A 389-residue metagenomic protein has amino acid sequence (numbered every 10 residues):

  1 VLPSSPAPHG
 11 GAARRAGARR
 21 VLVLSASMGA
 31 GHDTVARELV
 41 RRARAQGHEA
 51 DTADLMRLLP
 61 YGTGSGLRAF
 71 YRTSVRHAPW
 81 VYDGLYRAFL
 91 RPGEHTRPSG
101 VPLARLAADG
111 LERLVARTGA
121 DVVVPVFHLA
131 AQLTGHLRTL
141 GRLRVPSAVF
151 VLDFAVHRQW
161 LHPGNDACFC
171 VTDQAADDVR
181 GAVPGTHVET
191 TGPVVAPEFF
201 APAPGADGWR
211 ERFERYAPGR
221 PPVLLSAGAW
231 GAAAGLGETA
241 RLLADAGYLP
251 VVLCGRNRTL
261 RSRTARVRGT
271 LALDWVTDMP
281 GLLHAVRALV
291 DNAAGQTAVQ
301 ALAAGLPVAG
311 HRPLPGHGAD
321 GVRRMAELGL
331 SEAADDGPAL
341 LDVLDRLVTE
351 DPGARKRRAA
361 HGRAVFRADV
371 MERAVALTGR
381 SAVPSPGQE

Functional and structural regions predicted by a protein language model:
E38-R117: Conserved N-terminal ligand/cofactor-binding loop architecture of enzyme catalytic domains
A88, P92-R180, T190: Active-site and donor-binding regions of nucleotide-sugar-utilizing enzymes
D166-A229, G255-T259: A nucleotide-sugar donor-handling region in carbohydrate enzymes
G205-G208, R212-V286: Donor-nucleotide binding loops and adjacent catalytic segments primarily of GT-B fold Leloir glycosyltransferases
M279-D320: A donor-sugar binding/catalytic signature common to diverse glycosyltransferases and related nucleotide-sugar
E327-G329, D335-G353: C-terminal "capping" alpha-helix adjacent to the active site of nucleotide-linked donor transferases in cell-envelope
G353-A368: A short, well-ordered alpha-helix in the C-terminal region of glycosyltransferases
R367-E389: C-terminal alpha-helical cap of glycosyltransferases
